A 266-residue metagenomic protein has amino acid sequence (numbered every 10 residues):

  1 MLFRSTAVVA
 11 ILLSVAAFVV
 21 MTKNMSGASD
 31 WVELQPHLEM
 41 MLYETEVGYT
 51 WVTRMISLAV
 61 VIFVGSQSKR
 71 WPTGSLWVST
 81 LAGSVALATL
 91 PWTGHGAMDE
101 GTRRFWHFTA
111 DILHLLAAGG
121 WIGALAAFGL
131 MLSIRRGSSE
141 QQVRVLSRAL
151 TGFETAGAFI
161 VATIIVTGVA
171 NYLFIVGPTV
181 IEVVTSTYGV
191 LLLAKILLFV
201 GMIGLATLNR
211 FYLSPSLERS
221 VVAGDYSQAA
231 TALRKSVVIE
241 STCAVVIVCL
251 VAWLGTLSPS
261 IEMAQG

Functional and structural regions predicted by a protein language model:
M1-G266: Polytopic transmembrane helical bundles with strong interfacial aromatic enrichment
